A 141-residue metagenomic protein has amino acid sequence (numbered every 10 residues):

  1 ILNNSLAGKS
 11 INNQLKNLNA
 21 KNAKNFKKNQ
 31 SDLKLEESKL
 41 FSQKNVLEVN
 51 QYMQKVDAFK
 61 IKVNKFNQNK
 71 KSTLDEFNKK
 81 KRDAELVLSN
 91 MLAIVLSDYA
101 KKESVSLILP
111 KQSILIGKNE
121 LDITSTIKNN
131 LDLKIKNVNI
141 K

Functional and structural regions predicted by a protein language model:
I1-K141: Amphipathic, charged alpha-helical segments and their helix-to-coil junctions in extracytoplasmic/peripheral assemblies
